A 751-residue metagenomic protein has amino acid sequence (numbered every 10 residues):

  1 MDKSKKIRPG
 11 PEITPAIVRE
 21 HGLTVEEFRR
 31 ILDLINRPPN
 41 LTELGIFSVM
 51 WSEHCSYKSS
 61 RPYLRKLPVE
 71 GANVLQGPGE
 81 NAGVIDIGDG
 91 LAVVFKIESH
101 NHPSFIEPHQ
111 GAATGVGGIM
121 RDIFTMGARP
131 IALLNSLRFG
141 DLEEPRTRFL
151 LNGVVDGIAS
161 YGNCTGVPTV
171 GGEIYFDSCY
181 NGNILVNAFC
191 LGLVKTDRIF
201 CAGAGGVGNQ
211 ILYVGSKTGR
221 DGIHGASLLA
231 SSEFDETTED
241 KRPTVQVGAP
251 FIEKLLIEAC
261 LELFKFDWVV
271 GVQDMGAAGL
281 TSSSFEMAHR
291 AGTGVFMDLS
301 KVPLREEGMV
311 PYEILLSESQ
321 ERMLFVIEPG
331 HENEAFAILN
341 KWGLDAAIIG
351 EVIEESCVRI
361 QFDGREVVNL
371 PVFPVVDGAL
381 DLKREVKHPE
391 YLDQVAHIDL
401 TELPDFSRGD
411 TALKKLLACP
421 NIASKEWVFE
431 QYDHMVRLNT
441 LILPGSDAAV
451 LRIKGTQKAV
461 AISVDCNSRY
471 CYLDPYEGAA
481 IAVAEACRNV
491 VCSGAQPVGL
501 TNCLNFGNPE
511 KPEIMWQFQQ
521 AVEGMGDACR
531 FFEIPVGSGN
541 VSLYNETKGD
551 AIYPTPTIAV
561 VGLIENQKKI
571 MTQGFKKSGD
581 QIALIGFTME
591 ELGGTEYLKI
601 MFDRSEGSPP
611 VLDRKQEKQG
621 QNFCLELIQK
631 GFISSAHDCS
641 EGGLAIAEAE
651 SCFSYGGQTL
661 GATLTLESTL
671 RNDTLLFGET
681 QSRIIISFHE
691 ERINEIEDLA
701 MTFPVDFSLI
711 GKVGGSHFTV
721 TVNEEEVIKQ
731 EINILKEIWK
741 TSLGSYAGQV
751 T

Functional and structural regions predicted by a protein language model:
M1-T751: Glycine/proline-enriched, intrinsically flexible loops and inter-domain linkers
